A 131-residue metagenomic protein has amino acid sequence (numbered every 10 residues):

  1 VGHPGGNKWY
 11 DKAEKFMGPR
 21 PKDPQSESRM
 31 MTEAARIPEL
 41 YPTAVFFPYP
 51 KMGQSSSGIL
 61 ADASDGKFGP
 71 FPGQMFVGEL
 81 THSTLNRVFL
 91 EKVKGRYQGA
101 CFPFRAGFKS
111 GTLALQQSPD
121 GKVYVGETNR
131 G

Functional and structural regions predicted by a protein language model:
V1-G131: Beta-propeller domains with acidic blade repeats across secreted/periplasmic ectodomains and cytosolic WD/CNH propellers
